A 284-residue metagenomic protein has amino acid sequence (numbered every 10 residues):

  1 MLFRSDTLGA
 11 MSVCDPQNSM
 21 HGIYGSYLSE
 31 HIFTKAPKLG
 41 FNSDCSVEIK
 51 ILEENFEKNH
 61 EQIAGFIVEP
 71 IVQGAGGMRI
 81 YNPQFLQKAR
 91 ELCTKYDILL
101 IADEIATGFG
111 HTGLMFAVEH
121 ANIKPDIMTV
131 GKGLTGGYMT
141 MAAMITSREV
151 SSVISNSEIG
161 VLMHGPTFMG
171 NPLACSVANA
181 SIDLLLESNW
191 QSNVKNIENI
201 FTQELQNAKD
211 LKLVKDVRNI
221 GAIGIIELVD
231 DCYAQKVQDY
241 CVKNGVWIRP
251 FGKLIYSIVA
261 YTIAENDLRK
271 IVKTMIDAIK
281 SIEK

Functional and structural regions predicted by a protein language model:
M1-K284: Conserved N-terminal phosphate-binding loop of PLP-dependent enzymes in the Aspartate aminotransferase
